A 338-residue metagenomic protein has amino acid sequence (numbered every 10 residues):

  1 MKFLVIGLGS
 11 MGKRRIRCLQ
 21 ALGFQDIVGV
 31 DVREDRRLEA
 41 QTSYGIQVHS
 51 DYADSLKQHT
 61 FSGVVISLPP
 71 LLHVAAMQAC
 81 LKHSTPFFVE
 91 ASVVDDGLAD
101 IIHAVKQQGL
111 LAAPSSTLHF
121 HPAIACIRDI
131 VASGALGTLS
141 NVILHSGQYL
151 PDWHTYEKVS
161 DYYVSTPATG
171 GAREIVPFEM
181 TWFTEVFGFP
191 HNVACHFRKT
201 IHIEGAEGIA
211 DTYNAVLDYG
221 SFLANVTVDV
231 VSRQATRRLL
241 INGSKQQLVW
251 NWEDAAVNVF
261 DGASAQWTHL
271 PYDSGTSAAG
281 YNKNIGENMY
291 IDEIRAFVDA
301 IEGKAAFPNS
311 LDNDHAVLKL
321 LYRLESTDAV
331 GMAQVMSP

Functional and structural regions predicted by a protein language model:
M1-Y44: N-terminal Rossmann-like dinucleotide-binding module
G45-Y52: Conserved SAM-binding strand-loop segment of SAM-dependent methyltransferases
S50, V89, P114, A194-F197 (+1 more regions): Short loop/edge segments at beta-strand edges and connector loops that shape dinucleotide/nucleotide cofactor-binding
Q58, G63, P69-P70, V74-H119 (+1 more regions): Beta-strand-loop-alpha-helix segment that lines the small-molecule cofactor/substrate pocket of alpha/beta enzymes
G63-I66, D292-P338: C-terminal helix-rich "cap/oligomerization" subdomain common to oxidoreductases
S67-L68, S146: Glycine-rich, N-terminal phosphate-binding loop of Rossmann-like dinucleotide-binding domains
L118-H196, I201-G205: Predominantly a Rossmann-like dinucleotide-binding segment in NAD(P)-dependent oxidoreductases
I175-A256, N284, I291-K304, R323 (+1 more regions): Contiguous beta-strand/loop segments that form the cofactor/metal-binding neighborhood of enzyme cores
